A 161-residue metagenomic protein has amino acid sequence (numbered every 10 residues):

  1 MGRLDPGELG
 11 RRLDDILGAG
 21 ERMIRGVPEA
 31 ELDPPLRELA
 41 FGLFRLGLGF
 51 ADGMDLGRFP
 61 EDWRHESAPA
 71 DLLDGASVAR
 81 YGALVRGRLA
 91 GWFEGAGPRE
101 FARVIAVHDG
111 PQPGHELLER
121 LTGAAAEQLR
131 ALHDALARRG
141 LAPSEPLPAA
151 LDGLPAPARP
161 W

Functional and structural regions predicted by a protein language model:
M1-E8, A40-W92, R99-V107, A137-W161: Short, helix-capping/interhelical loops that line the mouth of catalytic, cofactor-, or ligand-binding pockets
R3-D33: An N-terminal domain-cap segment
D14, G18, R37, F41-F44 (+4 more regions): A structural signal for well-ordered alpha-helical segments within the folded catalytic domains of diverse enzymes
D15-R22, G26, L84-G91, G95 (+1 more regions): A generic structural signal for well-ordered alpha-helical segments enriched in polar/charged residues
A30-L36, A106-G110: A glycine-rich, coil/turn loop motif that links secondary-structure elements
F93, G97, L121-A125, L129-L136: Short leucine-rich amphipathic alpha-helical surface patches
D109-G123: Individual transmembrane alpha-helices with interfacial aromatic-anchor signatures
